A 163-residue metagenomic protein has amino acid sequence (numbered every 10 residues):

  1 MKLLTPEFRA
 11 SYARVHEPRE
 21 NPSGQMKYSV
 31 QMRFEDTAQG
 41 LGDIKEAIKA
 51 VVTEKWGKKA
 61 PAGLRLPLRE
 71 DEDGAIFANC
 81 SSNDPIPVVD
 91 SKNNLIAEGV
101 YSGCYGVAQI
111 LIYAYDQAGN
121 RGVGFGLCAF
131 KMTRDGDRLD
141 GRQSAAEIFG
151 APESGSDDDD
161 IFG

Functional and structural regions predicted by a protein language model:
M1-L4, G136-G163: Acidic, gly/ser/pro-rich intrinsically disordered tails
M1-N83: OB-fold ssDNA-binding interfaces and closely related basic DNA-contact patches used across DNA replication/repair
G24-M26, E72, C104, G119-G126: A short, structural micro-pattern
Y28-V30, A108, C128: Hydrophobic residues positioned within well-ordered beta-strands of beta-sheet architectures
F34-D36, I112-A114, R134: Beta-strand elements of well-folded, non-transmembrane domains
N79-L95: Beta-strand/loop nucleic-acid-binding surfaces
S91-G106, Y113-V123: Exposed beta-sheet edge/beta-hairpin loop segments within beta-rich domains
Q117-D137: OB-fold/S1-family single-stranded nucleic acid-binding modules
